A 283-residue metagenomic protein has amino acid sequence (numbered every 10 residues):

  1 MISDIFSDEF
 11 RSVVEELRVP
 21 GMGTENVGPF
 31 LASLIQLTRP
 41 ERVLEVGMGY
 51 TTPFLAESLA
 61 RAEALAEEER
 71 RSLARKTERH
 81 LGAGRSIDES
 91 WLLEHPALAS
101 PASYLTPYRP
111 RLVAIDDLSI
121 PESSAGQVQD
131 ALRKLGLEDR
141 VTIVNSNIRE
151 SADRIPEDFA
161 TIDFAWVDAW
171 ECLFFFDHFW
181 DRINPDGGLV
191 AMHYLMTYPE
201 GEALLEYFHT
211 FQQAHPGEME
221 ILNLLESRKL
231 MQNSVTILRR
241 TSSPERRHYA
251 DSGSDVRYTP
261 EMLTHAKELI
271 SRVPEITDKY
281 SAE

Functional and structural regions predicted by a protein language model:
I2-R39, P53-E57: Class I SAM-dependent methyltransferase Rossmann-like catalytic core, especially the SAM/SAH-binding loop
L37, E41-E283: S-adenosylmethionine/decaboxylated-SAM
